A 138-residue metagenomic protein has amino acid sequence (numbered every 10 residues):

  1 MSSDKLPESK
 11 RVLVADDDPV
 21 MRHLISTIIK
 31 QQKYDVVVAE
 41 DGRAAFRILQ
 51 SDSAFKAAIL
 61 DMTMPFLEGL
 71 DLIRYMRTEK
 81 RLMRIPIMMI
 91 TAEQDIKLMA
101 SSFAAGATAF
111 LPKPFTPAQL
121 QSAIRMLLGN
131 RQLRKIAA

Functional and structural regions predicted by a protein language model:
R22, P65-F66, M83, D95: The feature encodes the CheY-like receiver
H23-Q31: Charged docking surfaces used in two-component/phosphorelay signaling
V38, F66-L67, A104: Residue-level signal for the "D+5" position in two-component response regulator receiver
V38-A57: Acidic, metal-coordinating helix/loop segments flanking the phosphotransfer/catalytic sites of two-component signaling
T108: Short, glycine/charged-rich "phosphate-handling" switch motifs in NTP-dependent and phosphotransfer domains
F115-I124: C-terminal output helix
